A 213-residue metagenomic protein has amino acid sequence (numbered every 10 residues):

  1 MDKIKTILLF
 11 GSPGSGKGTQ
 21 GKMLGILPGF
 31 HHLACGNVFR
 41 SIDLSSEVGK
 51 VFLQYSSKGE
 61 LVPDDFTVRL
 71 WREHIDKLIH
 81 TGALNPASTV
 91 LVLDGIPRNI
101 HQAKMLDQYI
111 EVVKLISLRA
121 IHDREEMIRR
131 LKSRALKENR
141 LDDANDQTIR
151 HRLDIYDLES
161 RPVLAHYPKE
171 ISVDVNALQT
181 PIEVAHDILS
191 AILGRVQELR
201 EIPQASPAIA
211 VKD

Functional and structural regions predicted by a protein language model:
D2, M23, T81-L84, D154-D213: NTP-dependent small-molecule kinase module
K3-I4, F30, Y109-K114, P168-S172: Short glycine-/polar-rich loops that comprise or flank the Walker A/P-loop and associated switch/sensor motifs
L9: Hydrophobic anchor at the beta1->P-loop junction of P-loop NTPases
S12: P-loop (Walker A) phosphate-binding loop of NTP-binding proteins
K17: Conserved lysine of the Walker
Q20: Hydrophobic positions on the alpha1 helix immediately C-terminal to the Walker A/P-loop
H31-Q108: ATP-dependent small-molecule kinase phosphotransfer cores that center on conserved nucleotide phosphate-binding segments
F39, L53-K58, M105-E159: A glycine- and Lys/Arg-enriched "phosphate-lid" helix/loop adjacent to the NTP-binding pocket of small-molecule kinases
